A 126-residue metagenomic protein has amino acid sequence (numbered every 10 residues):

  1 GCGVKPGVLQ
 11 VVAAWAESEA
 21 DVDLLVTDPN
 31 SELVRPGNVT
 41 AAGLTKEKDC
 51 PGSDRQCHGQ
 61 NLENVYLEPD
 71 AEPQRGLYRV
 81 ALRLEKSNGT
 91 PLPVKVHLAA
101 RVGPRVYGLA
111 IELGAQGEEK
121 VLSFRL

Functional and structural regions predicted by a protein language model:
C2-L126: Intrinsic-disorder/low-complexity signal
